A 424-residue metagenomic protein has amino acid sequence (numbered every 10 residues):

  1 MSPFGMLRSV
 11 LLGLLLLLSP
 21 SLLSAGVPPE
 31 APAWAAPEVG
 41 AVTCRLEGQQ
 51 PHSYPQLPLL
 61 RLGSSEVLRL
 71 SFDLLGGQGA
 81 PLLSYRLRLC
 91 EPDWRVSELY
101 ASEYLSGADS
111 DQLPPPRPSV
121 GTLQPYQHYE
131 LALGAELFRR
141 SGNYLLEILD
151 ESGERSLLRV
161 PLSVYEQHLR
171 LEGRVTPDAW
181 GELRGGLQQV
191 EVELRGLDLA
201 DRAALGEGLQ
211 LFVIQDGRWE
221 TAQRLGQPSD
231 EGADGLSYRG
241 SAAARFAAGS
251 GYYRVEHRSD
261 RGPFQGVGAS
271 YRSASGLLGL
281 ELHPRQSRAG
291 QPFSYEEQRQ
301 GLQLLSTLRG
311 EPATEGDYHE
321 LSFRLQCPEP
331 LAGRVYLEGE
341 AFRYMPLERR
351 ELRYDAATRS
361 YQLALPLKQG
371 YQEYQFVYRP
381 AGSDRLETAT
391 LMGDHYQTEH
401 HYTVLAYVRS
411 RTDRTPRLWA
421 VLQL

Functional and structural regions predicted by a protein language model:
P32-P37, V164-L187, H395-W419: Low-complexity, Pro/Ser/Thr- and charge-rich linker/hinge segments at domain boundaries
P37-L89, L183-G196, L308-F323: Contiguous beta-strand segments within globular domains
Q78-G107, R202-G226, A332-R343: Extended low-complexity, serine/threonine- and proline-enriched intrinsically disordered segments
W94, L137-R139, D150-L157, S259-G266 (+1 more regions): Short acidic/polar inter-strand loop motif in beta-rich domains
Y104-Y129, W219-G226, S322-Q369, A381-S410: Aromatic-rich carbohydrate-binding modules that target alpha-glucans
L123-L149: Ligand-binding face of N-terminal immunoglobulin V-set domains in extracellular IgSF glycoproteins
R202-Q291: Long, internal scaffold/assembly segments composed of regular secondary structure
L282-L331, L418-L424: Basic K/R-rich, polyanion-interacting modules in nucleoproteins and related proteins
